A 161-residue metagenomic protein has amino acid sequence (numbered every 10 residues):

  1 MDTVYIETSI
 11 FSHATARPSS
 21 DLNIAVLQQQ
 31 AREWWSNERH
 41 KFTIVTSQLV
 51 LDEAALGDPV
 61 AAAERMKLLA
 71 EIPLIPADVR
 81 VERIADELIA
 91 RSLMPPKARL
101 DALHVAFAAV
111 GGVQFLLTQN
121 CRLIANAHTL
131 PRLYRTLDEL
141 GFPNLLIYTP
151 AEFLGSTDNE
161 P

Functional and structural regions predicted by a protein language model:
M1-T46, A55-M66, I72, A90-P96 (+2 more regions): Short, well-structured N-terminal submotif of metal-dependent ribonuclease cores
I44, L74, L145-I147: Generic structural signal for residues in well-ordered beta-strands
Q48, D78, A151: Residues at the C-termini of beta-strands that transition into short coil/loop
V50-E53, V81-R83: Short, catalytically relevant binding-site loops at active-site mouths
E71-R132, L154: Active-site neighborhoods of divalent-metal-dependent phosphate/nucleic-acid chemistry enzymes
A125-L146: C-terminal end-helix/capping segment
E139-P161: C-terminal interaction segment
